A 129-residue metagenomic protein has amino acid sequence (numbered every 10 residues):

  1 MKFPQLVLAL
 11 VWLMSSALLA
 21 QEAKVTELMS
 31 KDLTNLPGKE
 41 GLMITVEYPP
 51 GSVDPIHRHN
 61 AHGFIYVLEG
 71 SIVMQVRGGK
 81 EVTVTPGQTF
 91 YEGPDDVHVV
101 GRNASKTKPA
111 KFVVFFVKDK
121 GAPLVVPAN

Functional and structural regions predicted by a protein language model:
K2-L42, Q75, F90-Y91, P109 (+1 more regions): A short, N-terminal "cap"/entry segment at the start of jelly-roll beta-barrel domains of the cupin/DSBH fold
L33-P37, Y48-P49, G78-D95: Short acidic-glycine-tyrosine-enriched beta hairpin
G38-M43, H62, G79, D95 (+1 more regions): Extracytoplasmic
E40, G51-Y66: A short beta-loop-beta micro-motif enriched in histidine and acidic residues
V53-P55, V73, F90, P94-N103: Histidine-centered metal-chelating micro-motifs
H59-G79, Q88: Glycine- and acidic-residue-biased ligand/ion/polar-headgroup-sensing regions
E81, D96-G121: Ligand-binding loop in jelly-roll beta-barrel domains
